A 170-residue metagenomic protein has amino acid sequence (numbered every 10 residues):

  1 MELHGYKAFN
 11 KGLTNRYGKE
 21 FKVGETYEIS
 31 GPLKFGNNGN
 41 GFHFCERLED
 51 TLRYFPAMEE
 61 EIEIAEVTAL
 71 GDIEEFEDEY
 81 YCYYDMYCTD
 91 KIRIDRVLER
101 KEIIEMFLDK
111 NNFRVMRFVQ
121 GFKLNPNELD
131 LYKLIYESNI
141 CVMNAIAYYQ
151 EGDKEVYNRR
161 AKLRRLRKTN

Functional and structural regions predicted by a protein language model:
M1-N170: Short, glycine-biased loop/turn motifs at secondary-structure junctions and in low-complexity Ser/Thr/Pro-rich termini
